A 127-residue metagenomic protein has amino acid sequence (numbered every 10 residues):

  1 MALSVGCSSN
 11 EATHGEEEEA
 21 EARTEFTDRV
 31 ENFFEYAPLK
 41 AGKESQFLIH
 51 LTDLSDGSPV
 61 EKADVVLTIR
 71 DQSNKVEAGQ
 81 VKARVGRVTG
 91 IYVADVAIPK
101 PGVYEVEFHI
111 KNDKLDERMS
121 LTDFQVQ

Functional and structural regions predicted by a protein language model:
S4-Q127: Intrinsically disordered, low-complexity terminal tails/loops enriched in metal-binding residues
